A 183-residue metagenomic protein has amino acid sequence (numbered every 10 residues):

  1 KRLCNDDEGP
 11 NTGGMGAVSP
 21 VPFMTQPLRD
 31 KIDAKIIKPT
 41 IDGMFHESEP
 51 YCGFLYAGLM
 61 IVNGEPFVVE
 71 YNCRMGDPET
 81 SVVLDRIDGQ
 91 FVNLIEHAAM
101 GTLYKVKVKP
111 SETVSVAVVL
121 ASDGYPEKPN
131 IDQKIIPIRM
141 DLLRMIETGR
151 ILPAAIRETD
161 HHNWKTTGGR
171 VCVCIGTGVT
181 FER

Functional and structural regions predicted by a protein language model:
K1-T80: Internal nucleotide-binding/catalytic subdomain
C4-D6, K105-K107, I156-W164: Short beta-strand/turn micro-motifs at beta-sheet edges
G9, G16, P66-F67, S115-V118 (+2 more regions): Structural motif
D33-L55, N72-M145, T159: Active-site "cap" helix and flanking loop/linker of ATP-utilizing ligase/carboxylase catalytic domains
I61, V119-A121, P153, G176: Hydrophobic side chains in beta-strands
E65, D77, G124, T180-E182: Residues that cap or initiate secondary-structure elements
L142-R183: Internal helix-turn-beta structural module
